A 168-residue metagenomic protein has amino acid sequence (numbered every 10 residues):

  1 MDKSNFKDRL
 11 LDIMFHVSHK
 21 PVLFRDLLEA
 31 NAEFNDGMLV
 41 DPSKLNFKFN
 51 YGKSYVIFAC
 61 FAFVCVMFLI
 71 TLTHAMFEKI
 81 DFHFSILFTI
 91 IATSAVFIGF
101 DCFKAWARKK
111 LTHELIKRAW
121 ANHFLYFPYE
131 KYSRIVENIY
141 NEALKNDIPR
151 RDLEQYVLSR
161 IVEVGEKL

Functional and structural regions predicted by a protein language model:
D2-L11, V96-A105: Hydrophobic alpha-helical membrane-embedded segments
N5-S43: Short, charged cytosolic
K44-F61: Juxtamembrane interface helix immediately N-terminal to a transmembrane segment
A62-C65, S85-C102: Canonical hydrophobic alpha-helical transmembrane segment
I70-S94: Hydrophobic alpha-helical transmembrane segments
D81, F103-R108, Y126-E130: Short acidic, glycine/proline-enriched loop segments that cap or flank alpha-helices
G99-N122: Inner-leaflet juxtamembrane helices
R118-L168: Charged, low-complexity cytosol-facing tails and large interhelical loops of integral membrane proteins
